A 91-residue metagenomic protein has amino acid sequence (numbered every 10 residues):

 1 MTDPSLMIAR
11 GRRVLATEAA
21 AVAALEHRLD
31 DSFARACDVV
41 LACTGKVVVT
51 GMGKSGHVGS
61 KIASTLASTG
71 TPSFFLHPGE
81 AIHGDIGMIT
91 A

Functional and structural regions predicted by a protein language model:
M1-A91: Conserved N-terminal alpha-helical segment that immediately precedes and caps sugar-phosphate-binding
